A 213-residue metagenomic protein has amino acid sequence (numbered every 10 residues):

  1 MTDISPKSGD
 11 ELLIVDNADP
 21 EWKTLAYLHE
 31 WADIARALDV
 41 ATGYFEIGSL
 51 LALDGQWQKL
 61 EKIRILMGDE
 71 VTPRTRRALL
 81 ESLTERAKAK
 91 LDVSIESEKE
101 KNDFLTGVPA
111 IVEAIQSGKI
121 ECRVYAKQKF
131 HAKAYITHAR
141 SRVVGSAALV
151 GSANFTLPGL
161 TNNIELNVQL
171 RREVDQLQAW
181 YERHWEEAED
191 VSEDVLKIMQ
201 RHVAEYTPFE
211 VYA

Functional and structural regions predicted by a protein language model:
M1-A213: PLD/PLD-like phosphodiesterase catalytic module centered on the HKD motif
